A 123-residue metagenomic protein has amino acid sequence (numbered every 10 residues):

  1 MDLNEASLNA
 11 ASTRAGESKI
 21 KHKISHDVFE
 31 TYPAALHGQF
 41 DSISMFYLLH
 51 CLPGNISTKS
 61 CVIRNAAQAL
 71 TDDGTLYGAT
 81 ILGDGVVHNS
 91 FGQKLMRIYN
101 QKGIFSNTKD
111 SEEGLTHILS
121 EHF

Functional and structural regions predicted by a protein language model:
M1-P33: Class I SAM-dependent methyltransferase SAM/SAH-binding core
E17-I20, D73, F123: A generic structural signal for alpha->beta connector loops
I24-S25, S44, Y77: Conserved Rossmann-like nucleotide-binding pocket used by diverse enzymes that bind dinucleotide cofactors
P33-I43: A short acidic, Gly/Pro-enriched loop at the edge of an enzyme's catalytic core that lines a small-molecule cofactor
F46-H50: Residues lining the SAM
L52-N65: A short, conserved alpha-helix within the catalytic core of class I
L70-L76: Short glycine-dipeptide loop
Y77-H122: C-terminal alpha-helical "lid/dimerization" subdomain adjacent to the S-adenosyl-L-methionine
